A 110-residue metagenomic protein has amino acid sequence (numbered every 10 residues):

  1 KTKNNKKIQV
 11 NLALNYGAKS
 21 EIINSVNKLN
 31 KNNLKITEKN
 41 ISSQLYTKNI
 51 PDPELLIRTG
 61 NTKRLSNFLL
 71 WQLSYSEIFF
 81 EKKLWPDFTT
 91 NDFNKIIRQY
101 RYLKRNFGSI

Functional and structural regions predicted by a protein language model:
K1-I110: Flexible, compositionally biased loop and terminal segments
